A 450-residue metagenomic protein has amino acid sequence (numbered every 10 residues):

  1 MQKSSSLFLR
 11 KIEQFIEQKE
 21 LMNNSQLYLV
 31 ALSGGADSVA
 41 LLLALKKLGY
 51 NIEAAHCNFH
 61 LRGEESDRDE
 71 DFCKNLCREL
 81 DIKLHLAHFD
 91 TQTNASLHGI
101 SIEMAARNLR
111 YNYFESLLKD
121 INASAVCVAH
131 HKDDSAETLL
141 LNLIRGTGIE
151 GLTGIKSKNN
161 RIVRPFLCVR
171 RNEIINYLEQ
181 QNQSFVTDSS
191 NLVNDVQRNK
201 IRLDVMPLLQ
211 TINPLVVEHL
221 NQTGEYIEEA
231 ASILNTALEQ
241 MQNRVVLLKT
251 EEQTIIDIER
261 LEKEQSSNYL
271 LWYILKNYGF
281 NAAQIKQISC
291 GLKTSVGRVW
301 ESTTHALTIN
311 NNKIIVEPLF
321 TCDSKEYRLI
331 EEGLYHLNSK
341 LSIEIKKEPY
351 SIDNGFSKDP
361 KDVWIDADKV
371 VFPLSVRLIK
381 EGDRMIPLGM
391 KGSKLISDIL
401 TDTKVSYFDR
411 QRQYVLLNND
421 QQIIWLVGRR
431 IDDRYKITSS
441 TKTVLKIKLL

Functional and structural regions predicted by a protein language model:
M1-P207, T236: Core alpha/beta nucleotide-donor-binding catalytic domains of modification enzymes
Q2-D37, A55-C57, F89, L109 (+3 more regions): AMP-forming adenylation/ATP pyrophosphatase catalytic core
S101, I212-N213, S232-I233: A general structural signal for short secondary-structure boundary/capping elements
G146, Q181, L208-I212, A230 (+1 more regions): Change "in soluble alpha/beta enzymes" to "in soluble alpha/beta proteins
R202-D204, L208-L220: Conserved anion/nucleotide-ligand pocket segment
